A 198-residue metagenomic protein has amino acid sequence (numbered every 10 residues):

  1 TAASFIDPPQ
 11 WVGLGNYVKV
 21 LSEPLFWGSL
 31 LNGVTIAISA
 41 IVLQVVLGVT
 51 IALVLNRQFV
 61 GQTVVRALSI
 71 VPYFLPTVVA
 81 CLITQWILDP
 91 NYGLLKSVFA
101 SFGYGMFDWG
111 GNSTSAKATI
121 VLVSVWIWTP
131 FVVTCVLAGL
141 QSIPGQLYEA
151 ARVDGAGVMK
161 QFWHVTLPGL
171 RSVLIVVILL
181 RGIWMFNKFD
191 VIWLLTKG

Functional and structural regions predicted by a protein language model:
T1-G198: A structural signal for multi-pass alpha-helical bundles of membrane permease subunits that mediate small-molecule
